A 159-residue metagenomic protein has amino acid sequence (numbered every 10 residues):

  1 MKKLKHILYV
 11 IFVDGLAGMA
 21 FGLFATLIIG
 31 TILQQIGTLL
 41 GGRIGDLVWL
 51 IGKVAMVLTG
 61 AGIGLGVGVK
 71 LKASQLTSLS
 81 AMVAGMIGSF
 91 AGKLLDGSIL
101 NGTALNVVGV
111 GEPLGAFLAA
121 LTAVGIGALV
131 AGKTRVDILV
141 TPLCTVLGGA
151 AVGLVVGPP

Functional and structural regions predicted by a protein language model:
M1-P159: Signature of multi-pass transmembrane helix bundles
